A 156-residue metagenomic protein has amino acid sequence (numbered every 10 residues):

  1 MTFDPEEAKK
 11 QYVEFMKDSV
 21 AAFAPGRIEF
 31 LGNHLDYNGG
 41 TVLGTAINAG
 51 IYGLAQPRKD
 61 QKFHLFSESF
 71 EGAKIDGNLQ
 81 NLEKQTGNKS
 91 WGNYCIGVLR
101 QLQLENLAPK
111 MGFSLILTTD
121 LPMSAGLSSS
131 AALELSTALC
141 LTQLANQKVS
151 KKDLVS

Functional and structural regions predicted by a protein language model:
T2-A131, L135-S156: ATP-binding N-lobe of GHMP and related small-molecule kinases
